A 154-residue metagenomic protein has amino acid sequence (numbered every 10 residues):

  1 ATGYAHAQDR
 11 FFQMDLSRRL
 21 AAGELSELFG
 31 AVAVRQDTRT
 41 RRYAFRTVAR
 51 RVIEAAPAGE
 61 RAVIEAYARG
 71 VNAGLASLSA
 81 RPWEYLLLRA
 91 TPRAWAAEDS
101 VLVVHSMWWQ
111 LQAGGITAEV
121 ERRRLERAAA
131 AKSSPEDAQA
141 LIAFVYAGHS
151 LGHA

Functional and structural regions predicted by a protein language model:
A1-A154: Substrate-recognition/specificity elements adjacent to catalytic centers across diverse enzyme folds
